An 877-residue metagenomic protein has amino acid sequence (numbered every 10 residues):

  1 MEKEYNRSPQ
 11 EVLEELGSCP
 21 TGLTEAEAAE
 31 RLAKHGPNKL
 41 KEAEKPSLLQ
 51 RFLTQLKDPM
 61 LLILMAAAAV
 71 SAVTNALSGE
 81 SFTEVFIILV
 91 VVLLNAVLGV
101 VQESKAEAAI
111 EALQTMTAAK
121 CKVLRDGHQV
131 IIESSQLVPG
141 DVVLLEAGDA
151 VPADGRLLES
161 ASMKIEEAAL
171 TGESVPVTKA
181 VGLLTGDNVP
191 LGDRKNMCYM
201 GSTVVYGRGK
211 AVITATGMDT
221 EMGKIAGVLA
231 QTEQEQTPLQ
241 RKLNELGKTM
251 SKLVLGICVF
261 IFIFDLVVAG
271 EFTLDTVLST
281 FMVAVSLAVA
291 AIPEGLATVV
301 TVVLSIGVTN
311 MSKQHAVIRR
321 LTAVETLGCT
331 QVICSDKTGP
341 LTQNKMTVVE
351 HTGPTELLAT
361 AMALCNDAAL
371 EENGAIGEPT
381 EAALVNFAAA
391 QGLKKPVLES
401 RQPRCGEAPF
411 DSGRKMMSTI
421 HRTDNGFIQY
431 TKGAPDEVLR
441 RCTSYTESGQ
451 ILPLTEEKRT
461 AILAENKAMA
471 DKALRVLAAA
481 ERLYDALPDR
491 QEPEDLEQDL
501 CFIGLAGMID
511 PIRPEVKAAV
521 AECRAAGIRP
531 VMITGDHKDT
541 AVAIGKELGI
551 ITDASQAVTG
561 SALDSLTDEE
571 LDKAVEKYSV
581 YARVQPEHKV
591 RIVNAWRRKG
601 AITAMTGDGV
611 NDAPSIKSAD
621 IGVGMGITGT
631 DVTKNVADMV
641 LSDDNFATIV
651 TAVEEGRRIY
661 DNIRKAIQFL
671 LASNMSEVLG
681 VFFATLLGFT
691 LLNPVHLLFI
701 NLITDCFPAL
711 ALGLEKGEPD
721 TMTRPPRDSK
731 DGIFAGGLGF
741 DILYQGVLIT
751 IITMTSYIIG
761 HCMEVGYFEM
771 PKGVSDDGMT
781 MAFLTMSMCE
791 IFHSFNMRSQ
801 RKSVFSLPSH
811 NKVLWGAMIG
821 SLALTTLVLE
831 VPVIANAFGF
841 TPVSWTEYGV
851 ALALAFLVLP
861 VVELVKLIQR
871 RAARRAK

Functional and structural regions predicted by a protein language model:
M1-P726, D731-F734, V747, C762 (+3 more regions): Conserved cytosolic headpiece of P-type ATPases
T83, V774-M781: Membrane-interface starts of transmembrane alpha-helices
T704, M779-S794: Generic alpha-helical transmembrane segments
D741-S756: Alpha-helical transmembrane segments of multi-pass integral membrane proteins
I758, M763-E764, V774: Long hydrophobic segments that form regular secondary structure
E769-K772: Short, charged/polar, low-complexity loop and linker segments that flank or interrupt alpha-helical bundles
M797: A C-terminal functional module that forms or caps the active site or interfaces directly with catalytic machinery
